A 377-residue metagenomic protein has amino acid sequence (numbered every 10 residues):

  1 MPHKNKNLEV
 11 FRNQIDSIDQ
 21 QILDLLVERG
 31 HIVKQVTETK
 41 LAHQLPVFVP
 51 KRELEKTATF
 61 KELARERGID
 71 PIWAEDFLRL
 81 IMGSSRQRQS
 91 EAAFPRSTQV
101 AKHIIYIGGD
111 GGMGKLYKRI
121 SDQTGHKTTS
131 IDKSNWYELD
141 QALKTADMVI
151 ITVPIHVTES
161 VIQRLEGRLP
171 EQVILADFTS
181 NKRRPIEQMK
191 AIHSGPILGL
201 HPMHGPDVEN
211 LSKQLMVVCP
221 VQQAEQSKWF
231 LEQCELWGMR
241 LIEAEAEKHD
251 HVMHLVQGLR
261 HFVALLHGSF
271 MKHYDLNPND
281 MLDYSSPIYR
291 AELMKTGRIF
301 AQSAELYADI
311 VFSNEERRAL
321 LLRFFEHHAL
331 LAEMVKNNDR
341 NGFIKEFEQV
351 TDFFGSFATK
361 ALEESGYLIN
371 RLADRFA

Functional and structural regions predicted by a protein language model:
M1-H103, R119: Extended, charge-rich alpha-helical interface modules
I105-G109: Conserved N-terminal Rossmann-fold NAD(P)-binding element of oxidoreductases
G112-M113: Hydrophobic/small residue at the entry helix of a nucleotide-binding pocket
L116-Q123: Rossmann-fold NAD(P)-dependent oxidoreductase module
T128-Q141: Adenosine-cofactor binding site in Rossmann-like domains, unifying the SAM/SAH pocket of S-adenosylmethionine-dependent
D140-M189: Rossmann-fold NAD(P) dinucleotide-binding segment
K182-P185, M189-A244, D250-M253: Rossmann-fold dinucleotide-binding core
E243-A377: An accessory alpha-helical subdomain
